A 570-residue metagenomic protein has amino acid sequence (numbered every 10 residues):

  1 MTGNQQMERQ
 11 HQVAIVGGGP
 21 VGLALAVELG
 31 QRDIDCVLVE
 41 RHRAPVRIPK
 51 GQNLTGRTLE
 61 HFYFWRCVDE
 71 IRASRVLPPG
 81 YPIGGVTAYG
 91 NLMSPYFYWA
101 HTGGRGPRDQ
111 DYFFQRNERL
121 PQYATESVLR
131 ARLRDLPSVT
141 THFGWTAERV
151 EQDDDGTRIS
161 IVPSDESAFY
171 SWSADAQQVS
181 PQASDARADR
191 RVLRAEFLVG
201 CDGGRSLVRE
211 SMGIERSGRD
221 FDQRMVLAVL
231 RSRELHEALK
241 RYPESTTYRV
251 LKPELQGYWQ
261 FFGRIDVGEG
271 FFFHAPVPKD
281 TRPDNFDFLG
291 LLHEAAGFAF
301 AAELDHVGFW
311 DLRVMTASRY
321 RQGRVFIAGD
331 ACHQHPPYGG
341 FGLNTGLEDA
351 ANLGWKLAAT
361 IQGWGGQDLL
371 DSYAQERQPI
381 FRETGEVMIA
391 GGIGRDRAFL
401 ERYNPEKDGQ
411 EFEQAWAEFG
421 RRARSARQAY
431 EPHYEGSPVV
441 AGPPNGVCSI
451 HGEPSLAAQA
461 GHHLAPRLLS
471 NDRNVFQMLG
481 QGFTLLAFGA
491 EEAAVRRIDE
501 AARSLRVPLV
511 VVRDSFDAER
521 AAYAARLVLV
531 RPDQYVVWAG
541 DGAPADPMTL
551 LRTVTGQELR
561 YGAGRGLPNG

Functional and structural regions predicted by a protein language model:
M7-V21: Beta1/beta-strand and adjacent pyrophosphate-binding region of the FAD-binding site in flavoprotein oxidoreductases
R9-H11, A186-F197: Core beta-strand elements of the Rossmann-like FAD/NAD(P) dinucleotide-binding domain in flavoenzyme oxidoreductases
G17-V27, Q31-D33, F62, L129 (+8 more regions): Conserved mid-domain beta->alpha element of the FAD-binding
G30-G51: Glycine-rich FAD pyrophosphate-binding loop
R47-K50, T55-R132, E254: Active-site-adjacent segment of FAD-dependent monooxygenases/related oxidoreductases
A131, V139, P181, F197-V314: Conserved FAD-binding catalytic core of PHBH/FMO-like flavoproteins
F143-R158, P163-S167: A conserved short coil-to-beta-strand element within the FAD-binding core of flavoproteins
S318, A358-H463, S470-L479, F483 (+6 more regions): C-terminal helical "tail/cap" subdomain of flavin- and related membrane-associated enzymes
